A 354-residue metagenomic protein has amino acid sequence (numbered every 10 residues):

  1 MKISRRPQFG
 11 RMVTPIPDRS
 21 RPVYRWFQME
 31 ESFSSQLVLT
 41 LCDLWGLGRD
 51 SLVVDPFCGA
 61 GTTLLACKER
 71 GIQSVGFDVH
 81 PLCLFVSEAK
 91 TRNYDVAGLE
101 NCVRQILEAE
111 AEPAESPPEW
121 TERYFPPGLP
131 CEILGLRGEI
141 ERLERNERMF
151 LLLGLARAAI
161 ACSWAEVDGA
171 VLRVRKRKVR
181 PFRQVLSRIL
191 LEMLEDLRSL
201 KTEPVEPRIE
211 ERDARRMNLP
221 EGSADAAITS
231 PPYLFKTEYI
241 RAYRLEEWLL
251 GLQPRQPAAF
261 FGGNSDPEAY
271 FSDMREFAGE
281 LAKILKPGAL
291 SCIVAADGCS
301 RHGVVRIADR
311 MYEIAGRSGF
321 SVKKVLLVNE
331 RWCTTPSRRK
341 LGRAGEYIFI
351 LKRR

Functional and structural regions predicted by a protein language model:
M1-G48: S-adenosyl-L-methionine
R25-M29, S116-G128, G263-S272, V294-D309: Acceptor-substrate binding/catalytic loop of class I
V38, S51-C67, S74-H80, S87 (+5 more regions): Conserved proline-anchored active-site loop of SAM-dependent methyltransferases that bridges a beta-strand
P81-L143, G251-F260: Conserved phosphoryl-transfer catalytic core
P130-T229, L234-R241: SAM-dependent nucleic-acid methyltransferase catalytic core
E141-R145, I160, R275, G279 (+3 more regions): A SAM-dependent methyltransferase catalytic signature shared across enzymes that methylate proteins
A226, P232-L285, A289: SAM-dependent methyltransferase catalytic-core segment centered on the flexible catalytic loop and adjoining short
C299, V304-V305, Y312-I314, F320-R354: Class I S-adenosyl-L-methionine
